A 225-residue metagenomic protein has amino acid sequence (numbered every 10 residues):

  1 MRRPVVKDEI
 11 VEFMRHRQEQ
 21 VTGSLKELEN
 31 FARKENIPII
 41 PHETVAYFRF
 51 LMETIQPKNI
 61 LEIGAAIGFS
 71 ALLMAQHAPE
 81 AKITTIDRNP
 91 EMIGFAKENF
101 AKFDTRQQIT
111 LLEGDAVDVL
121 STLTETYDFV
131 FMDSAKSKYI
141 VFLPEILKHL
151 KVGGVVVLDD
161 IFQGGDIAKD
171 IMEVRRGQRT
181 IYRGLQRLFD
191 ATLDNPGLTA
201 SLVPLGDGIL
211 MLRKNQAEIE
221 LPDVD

Functional and structural regions predicted by a protein language model:
M1-F131, K136-V157, I161-D225: A short alpha-helical cap/connector motif
